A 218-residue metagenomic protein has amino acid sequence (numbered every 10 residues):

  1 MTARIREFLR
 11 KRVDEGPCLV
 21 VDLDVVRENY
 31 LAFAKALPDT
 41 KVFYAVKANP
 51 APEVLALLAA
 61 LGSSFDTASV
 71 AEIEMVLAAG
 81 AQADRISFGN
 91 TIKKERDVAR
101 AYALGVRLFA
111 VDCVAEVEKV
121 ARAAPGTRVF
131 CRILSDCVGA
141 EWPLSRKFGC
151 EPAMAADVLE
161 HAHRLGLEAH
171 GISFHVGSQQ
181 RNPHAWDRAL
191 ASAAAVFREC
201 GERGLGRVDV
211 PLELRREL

Functional and structural regions predicted by a protein language model:
M1-T127, A162-R164, E168, E202: A charged N-terminal "starter" segment
V111, C131, L212: Active-site flanking residues adjacent to catalytic metal/cofactor-binding acidic residues
R128-L134: ATP-grasp fold ATP-binding core
S135-L218: Active-site loop/helix belt of alpha/beta enzymes
